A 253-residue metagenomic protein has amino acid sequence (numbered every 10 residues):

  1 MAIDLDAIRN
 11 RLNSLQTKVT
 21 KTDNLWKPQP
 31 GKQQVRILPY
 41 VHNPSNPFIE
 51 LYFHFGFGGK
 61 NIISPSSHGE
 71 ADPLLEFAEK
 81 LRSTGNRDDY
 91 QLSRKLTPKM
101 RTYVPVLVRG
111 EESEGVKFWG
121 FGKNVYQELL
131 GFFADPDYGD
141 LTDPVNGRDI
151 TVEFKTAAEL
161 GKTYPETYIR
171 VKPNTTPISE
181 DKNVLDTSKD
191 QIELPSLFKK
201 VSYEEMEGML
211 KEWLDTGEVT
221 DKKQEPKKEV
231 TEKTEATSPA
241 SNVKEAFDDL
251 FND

Functional and structural regions predicted by a protein language model:
M1-G139, E204: OB-fold ssDNA-binding interfaces and closely related basic DNA-contact patches used across DNA replication/repair
L5, Y203, A240-K244: Alpha-helix initiation and N-capping motif
L15-K21, V219-E245: Intrinsic-disorder/low-complexity linker and hinge segments
P73, L107, R148-T151, D248: Residue-level recognition of well-ordered secondary-structure positions
P73-E76, E235-D253: Short acidic, low-complexity intrinsically disordered linear motifs used for protein-protein interactions
R109-E229: Compact mixed alphabeta submodule
